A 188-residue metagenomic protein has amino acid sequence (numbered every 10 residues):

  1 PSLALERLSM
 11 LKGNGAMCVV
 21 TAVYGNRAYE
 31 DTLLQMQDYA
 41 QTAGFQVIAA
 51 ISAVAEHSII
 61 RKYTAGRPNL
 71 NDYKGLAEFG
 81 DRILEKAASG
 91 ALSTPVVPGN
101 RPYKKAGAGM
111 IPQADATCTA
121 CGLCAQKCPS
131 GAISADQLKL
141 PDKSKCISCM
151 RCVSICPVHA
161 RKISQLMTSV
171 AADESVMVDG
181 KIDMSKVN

Functional and structural regions predicted by a protein language model:
P1-G107, L166-V187: FMN-binding flavodoxin-like domain, especially the glycine-rich phosphate-binding loop
A28-Y29, T117, K145: Charged, low-complexity surface patches
T94-P129: A mid-sequence, solvent-exposed acidic-amphipathic segment
I111-A114, R161, I182, K186: Generic preference for hydrophobic/aromatic residues in regular secondary structure cores
A114, L123-I147, R151-T168: Iron-sulfur cluster-binding cysteine motifs and their immediate structural context in ferredoxin-like electron-transfer
A116, A135-Q137, K143, E174 (+2 more regions): Short linear motifs in intrinsically disordered/low-complexity regions
